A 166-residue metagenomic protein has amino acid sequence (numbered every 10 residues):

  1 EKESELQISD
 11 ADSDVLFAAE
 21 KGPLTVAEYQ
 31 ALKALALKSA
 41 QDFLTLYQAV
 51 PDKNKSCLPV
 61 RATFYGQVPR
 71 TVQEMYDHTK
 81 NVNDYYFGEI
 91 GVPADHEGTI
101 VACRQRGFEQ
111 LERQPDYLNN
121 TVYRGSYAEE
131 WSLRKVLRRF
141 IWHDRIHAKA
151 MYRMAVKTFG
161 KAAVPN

Functional and structural regions predicted by a protein language model:
E1-E5, Q41, K53-V101, Q105 (+1 more regions): Short, contiguous alpha-helical
E1-V26: Short, charged, surface-exposed hinge/linker loops at domain edges that act as mobile lids or interdomain connectors
D12-F17, N54-L58, T79-N83, D116-N120: Short hydrophobic/aromatic-rich motifs at helix boundaries and adjacent loops
A18-V50, D95-R124, W131-R145: Acidic/histidine-rich alpha-helical segments that form the ligand environment of transition-metal centers
